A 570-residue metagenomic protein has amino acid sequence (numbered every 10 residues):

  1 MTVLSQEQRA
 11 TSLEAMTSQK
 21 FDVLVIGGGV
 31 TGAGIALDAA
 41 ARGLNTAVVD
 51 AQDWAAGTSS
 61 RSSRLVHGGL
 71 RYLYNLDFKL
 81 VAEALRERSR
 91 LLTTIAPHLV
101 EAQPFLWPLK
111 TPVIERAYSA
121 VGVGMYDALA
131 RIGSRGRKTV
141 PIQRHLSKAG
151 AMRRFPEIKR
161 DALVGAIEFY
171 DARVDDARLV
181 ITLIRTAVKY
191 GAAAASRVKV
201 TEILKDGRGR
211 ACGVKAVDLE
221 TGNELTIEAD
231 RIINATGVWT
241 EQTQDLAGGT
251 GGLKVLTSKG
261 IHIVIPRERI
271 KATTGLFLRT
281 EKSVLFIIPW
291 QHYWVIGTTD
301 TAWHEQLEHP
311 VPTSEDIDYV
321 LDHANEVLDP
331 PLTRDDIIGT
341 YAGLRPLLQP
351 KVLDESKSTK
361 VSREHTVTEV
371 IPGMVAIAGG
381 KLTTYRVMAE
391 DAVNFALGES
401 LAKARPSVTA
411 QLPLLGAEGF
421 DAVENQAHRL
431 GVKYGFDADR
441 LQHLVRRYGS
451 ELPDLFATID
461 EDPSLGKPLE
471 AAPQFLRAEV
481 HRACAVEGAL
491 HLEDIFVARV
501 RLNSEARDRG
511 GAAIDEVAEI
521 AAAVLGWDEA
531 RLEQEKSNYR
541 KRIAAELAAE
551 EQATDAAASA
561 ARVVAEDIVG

Functional and structural regions predicted by a protein language model:
M1-V23, D38-R42: Extreme N-terminal leader/targeting segments of oxidoreductases
A15, K20, L24, Q52 (+12 more regions): C-terminal accessory subdomains/tails of enzymes that are appended
Q19-F21, T221-R231: Core beta-strand elements of the Rossmann-like FAD/NAD(P) dinucleotide-binding domain in flavoenzyme oxidoreductases
I26, I227-G237: Short hydrophobic core segments
G28-G29, A51: Glycine-rich Rossmann-fold phosphate-binding loop(s) that bind the pyrophosphate of adenine dinucleotide cofactors
A40-S60: Glycine-rich FAD pyrophosphate-binding loop
R64-R154: Dinucleotide-binding Rossmann-like beta1-alpha1 core, especially the glycine-rich loop that anchors the ADP
S196-C212: A conserved short coil-to-beta-strand element within the FAD-binding core of flavoproteins
